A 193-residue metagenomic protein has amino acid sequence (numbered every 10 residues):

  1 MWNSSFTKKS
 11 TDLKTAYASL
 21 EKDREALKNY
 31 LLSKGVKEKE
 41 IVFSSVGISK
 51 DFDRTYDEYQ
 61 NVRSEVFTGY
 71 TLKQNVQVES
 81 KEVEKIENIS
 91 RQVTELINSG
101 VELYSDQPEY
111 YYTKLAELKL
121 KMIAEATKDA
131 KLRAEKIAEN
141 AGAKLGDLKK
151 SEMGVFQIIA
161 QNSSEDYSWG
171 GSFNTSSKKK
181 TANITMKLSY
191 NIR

Functional and structural regions predicted by a protein language model:
M1-R193: Short, charge-dense linear interaction motifs
